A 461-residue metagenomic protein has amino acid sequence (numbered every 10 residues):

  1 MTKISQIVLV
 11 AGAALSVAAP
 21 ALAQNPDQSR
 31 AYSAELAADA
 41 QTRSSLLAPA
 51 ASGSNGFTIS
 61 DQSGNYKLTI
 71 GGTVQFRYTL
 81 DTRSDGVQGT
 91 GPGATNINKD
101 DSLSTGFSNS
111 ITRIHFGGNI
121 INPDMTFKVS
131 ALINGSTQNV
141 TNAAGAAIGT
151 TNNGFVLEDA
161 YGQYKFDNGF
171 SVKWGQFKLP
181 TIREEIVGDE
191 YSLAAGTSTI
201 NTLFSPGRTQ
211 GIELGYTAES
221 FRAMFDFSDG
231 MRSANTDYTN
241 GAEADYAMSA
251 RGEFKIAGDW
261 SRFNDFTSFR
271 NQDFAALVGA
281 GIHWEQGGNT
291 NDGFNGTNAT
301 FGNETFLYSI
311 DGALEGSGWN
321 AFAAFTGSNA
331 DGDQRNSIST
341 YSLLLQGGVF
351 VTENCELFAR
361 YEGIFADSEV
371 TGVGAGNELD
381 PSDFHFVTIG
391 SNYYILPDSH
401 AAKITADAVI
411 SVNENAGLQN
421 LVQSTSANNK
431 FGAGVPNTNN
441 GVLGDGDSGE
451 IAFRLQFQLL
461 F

Functional and structural regions predicted by a protein language model:
M1-A14, S228, D245, F306-L307 (+2 more regions): Domain-scale selection of a single, long terminal region that carries the protein's primary operational module
T2-Q75, D81-G89, W260-F263, Q456 (+1 more regions): N-terminal periplasmic/intermembrane-space "pro-region" immediately following the signal or transit peptide
A19, L68, F170, H400-A402: Residue-level signal for beta-strand positions within conserved beta-sheet cores that form or flank
N25-Y32, A37, T42, L47 (+5 more regions): Outer-membrane beta-barrel pore domains
S52, G56-S233, G241-W260, N264-L277 (+4 more regions): Outer membrane beta-barrel
